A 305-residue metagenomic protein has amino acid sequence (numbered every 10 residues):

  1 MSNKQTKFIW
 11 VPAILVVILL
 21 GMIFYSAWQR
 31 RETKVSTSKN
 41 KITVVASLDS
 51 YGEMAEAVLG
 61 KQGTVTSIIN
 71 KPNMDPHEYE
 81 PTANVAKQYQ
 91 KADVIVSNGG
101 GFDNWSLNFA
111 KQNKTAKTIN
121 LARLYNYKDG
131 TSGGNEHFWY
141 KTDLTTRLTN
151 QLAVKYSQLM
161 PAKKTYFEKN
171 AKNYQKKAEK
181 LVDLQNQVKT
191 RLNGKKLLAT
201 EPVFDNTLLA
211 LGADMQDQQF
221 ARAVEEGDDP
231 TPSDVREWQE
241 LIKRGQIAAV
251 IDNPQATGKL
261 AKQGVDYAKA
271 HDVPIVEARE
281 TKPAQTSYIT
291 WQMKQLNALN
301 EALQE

Functional and structural regions predicted by a protein language model:
S2-E305: Extracytoplasmic metal-acquisition and chelation regions
